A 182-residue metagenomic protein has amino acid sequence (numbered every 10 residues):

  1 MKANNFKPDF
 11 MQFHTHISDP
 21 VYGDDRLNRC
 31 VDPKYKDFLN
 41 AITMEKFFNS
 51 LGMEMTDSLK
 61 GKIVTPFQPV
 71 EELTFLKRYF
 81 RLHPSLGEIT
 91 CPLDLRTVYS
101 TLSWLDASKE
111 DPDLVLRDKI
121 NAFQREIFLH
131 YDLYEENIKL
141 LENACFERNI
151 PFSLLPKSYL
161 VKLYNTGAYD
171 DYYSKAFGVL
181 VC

Functional and structural regions predicted by a protein language model:
M1-K7: Short intrinsically disordered, low-complexity coil segments enriched in acidic
K2, K34-T56, K62-C182: Active-site and adjacent loop segments of nucleotide-processing enzymes that use two-metal-ion phosphate chemistry
K7-P33, K77: Catalytic palm active-site di-aspartate
